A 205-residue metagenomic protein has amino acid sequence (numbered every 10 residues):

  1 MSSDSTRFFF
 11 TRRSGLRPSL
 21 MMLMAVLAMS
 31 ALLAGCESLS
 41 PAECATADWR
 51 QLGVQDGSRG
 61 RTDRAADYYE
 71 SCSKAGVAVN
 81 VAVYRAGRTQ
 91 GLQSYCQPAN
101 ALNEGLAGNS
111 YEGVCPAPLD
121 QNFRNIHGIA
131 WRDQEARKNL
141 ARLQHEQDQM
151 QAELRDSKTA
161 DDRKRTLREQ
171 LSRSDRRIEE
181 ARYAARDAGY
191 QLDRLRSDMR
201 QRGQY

Functional and structural regions predicted by a protein language model:
M1-C36: Sec-dependent bacterial lipoprotein signal peptides
C36-Y205: Intrinsic-disorder/low-complexity detector
